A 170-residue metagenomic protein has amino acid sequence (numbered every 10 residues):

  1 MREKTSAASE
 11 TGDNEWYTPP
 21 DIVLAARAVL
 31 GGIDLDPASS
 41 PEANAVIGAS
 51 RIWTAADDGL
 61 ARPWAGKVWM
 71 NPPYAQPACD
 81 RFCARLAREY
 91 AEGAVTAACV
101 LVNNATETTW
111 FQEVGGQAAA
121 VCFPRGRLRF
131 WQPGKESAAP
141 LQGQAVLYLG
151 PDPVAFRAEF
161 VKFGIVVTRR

Functional and structural regions predicted by a protein language model:
M1-R170: Class I S-adenosyl-L-methionine-dependent methyltransferase catalytic core
